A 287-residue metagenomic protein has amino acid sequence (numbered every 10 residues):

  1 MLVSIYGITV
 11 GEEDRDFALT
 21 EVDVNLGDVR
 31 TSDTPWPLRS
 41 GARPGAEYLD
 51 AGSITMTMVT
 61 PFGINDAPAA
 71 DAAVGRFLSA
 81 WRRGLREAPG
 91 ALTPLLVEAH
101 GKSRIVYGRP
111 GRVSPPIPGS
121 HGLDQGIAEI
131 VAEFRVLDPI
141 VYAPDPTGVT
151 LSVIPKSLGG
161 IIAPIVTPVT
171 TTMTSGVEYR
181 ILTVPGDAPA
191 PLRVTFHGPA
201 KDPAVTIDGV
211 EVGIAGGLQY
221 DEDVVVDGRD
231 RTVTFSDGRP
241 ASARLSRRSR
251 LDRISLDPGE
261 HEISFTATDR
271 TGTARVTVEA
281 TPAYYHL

Functional and structural regions predicted by a protein language model:
M1-T55, R109-G119: Solvent-exposed edge beta-strands and adjacent loop segments that serve as assembly or binding interfaces
G11-L19, I105-G111, E211-L218, A243-S246: Short amphipathic beta-strand/extended segments with alternating polar/hydrophobic composition
G41-D71, Q125-I140, H261: Oligomerization/assembly interface segments of phage tail-like spikes and tubes
Y48-G52, R86-P89, D124-A128, G186-A188 (+2 more regions): Solvent-exposed loop and beta-edge segments used for protein-protein assembly and interaction
S53-Y107: Long, hydrophobic/aromatic-enriched structural stretches that serve as scaffold segments
A91-P139: Short beta-strand and beta-hairpin "edge-sheet" elements
P144-L287: Intrinsically disordered, low-complexity segments enriched in serine, threonine, and glycine
